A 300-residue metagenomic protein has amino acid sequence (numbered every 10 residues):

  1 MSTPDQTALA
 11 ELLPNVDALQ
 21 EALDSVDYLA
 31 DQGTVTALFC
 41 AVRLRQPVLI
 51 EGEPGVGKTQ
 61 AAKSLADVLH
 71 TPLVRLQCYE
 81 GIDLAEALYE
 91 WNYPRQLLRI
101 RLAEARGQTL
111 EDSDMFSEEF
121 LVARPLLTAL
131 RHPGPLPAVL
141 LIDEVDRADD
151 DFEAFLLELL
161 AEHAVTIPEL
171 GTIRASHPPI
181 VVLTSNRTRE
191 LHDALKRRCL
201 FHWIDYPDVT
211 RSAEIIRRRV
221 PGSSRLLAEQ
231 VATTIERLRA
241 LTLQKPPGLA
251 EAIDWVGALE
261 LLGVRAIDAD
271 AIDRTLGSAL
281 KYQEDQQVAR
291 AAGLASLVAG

Functional and structural regions predicted by a protein language model:
M1-G300: C-terminal regulatory/interaction module of P-loop NTP-utilizing enzymes
